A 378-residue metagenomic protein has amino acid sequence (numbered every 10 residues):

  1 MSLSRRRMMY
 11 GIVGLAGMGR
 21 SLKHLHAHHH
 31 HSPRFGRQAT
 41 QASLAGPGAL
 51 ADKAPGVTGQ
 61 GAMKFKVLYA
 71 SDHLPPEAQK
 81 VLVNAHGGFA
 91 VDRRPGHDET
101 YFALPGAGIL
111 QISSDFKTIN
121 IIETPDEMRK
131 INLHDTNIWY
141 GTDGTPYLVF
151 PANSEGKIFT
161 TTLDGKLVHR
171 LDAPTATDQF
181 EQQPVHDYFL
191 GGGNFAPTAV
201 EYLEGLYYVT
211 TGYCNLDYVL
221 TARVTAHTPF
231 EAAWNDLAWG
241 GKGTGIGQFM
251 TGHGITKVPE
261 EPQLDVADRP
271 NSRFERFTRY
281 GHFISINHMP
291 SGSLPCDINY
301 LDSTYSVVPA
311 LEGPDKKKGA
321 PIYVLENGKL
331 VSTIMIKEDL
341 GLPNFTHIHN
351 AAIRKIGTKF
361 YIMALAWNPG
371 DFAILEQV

Functional and structural regions predicted by a protein language model:
R7-H30: N-terminal export signals
S43-A70: Blade/loop signatures of beta-propeller domains
V67-H73, N120-T124, V168-E181, F230-G241 (+2 more regions): Beta-propeller fold detector
Y69-A107: Beta-strand-rich domains and repeat architectures in extracellular enzymes and scaffolds, especially beta-propellers
Q79-P95, E127-T142, T177-E204, K242-P262 (+3 more regions): Beta-rich, blade/repeat-based domains predominating in secreted/periplasmic proteins but also intracellular
E99-P105, V149-S154, V209-L216, V258 (+3 more regions): Conserved beta-strand positions in repeat-built beta-propeller and related beta-rich domains
L110, D115-G141, N153: Blade-loop segments of beta-propeller domains
H347-V378: Blade-level signature of beta-propeller repeat domains, shared across WD40, Kelch, NHL, RCC1 and BNR/Asp-box propellers
